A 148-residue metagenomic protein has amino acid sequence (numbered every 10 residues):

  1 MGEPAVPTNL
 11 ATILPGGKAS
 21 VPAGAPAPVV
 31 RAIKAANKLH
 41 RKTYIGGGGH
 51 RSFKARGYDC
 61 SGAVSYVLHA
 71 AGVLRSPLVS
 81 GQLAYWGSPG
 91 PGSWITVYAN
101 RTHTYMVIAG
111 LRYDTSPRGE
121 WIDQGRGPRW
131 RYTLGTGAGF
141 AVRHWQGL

Functional and structural regions predicted by a protein language model:
M1-Y44, G119-L148: Intrinsically disordered, low-complexity, Pro/Ser/Thr/Asn/Gly/Ala-rich spacer/linker segments adjacent to signal
A23-S93: Secreted/periplasmic proteins that engage bacterial cell-wall peptidoglycan
I33, S65, A71-L148: ...with weaker cross-activation on analogous glycine-rich loops/strands in unrelated enzymes
